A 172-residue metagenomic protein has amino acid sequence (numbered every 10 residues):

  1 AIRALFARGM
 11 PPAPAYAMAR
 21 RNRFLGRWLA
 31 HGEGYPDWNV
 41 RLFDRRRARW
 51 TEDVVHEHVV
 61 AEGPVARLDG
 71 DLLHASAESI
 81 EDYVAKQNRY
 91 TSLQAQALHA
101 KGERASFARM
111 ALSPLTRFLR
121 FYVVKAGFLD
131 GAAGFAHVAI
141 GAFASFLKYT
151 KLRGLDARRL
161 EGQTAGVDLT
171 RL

Functional and structural regions predicted by a protein language model:
A1-R159, G166-L172: Catalytic-site signature of metal-activated, phosphate-bearing donor transferases, centered on the GT-A/GT-A-like
